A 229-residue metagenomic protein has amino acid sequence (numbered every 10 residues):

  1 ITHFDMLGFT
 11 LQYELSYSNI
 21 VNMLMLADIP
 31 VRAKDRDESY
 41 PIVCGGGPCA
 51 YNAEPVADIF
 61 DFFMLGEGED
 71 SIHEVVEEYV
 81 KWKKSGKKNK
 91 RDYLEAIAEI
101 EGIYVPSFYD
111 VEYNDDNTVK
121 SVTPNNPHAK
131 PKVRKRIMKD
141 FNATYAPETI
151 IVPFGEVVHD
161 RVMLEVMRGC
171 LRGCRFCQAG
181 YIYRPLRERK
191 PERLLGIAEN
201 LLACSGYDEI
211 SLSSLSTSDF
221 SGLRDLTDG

Functional and structural regions predicted by a protein language model:
T2-N126: Glycine-rich beta-alpha loop elements in corrinoid/cobalamin-binding modules across cobalamin-dependent enzymes
L7-L11, L15, K132-M138, E209: Active-site-proximal helix-loop elements at catalytic-domain edges
G8, C44, P48-A53, F60 (+9 more regions): Short, flexible coil/linker segments at or flanking structured domains
S18-N22, E38-P41, E78-V80, I137-N142 (+2 more regions): Short linear motifs at secondary-structure transitions and domain/linker junctions
P106, E112, D116-M163: N-terminal [4Fe-4S]-dependent radical SAM core
K139-G229: Radical SAM [4Fe-4S] cluster-binding motif and immediate context
